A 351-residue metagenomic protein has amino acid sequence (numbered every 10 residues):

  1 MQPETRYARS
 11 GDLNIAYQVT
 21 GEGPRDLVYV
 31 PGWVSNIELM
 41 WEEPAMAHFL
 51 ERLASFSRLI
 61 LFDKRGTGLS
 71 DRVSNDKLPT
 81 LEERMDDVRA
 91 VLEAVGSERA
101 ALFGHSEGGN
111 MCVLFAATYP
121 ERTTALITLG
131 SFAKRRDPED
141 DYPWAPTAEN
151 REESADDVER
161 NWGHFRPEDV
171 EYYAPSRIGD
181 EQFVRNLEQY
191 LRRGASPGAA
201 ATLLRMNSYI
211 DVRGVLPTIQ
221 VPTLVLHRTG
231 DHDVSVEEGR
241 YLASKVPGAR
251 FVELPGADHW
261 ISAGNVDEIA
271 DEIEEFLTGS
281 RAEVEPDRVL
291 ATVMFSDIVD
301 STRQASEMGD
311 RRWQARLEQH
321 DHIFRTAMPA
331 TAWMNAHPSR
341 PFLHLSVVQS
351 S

Functional and structural regions predicted by a protein language model:
Y7-D71: Conserved HGGG/HGGXW glycine-rich cap/lid loop of the alpha/beta-hydrolase fold
E82-A100: Conserved acidic catalytic loop of the alpha/beta-hydrolase fold
V113, A117, R122-R160: Flexible "cap/lid" loop of the alpha/beta hydrolase fold
D137, N161-M206, V215: Conserved alpha/beta-hydrolase catalytic His-Asp/Glu region
I219, V225-H227: Short beta-strand/loop motif that positions the catalytic acidic residue of the alpha/beta-hydrolase fold
H232-E238: Conserved alpha/beta-hydrolase "acid-adjacent" motif
A249-P286: Catalytic active-site module of serine/aspartate enzymes centered on a nucleophile-bearing elbow/loop
S280-S351: Catalytic NTP-binding/metal-coordinating core of nucleotidyl cyclase/transferase enzymes
